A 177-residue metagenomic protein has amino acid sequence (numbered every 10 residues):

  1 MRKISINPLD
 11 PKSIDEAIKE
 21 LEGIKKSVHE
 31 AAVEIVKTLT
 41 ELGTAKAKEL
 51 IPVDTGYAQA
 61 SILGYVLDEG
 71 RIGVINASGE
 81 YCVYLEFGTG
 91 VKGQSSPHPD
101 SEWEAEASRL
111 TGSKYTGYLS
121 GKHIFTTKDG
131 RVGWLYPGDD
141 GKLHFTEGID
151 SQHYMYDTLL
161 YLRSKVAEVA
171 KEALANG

Functional and structural regions predicted by a protein language model:
M1-C82, F87-G177: Short, Lys/Arg-rich flexible segments
